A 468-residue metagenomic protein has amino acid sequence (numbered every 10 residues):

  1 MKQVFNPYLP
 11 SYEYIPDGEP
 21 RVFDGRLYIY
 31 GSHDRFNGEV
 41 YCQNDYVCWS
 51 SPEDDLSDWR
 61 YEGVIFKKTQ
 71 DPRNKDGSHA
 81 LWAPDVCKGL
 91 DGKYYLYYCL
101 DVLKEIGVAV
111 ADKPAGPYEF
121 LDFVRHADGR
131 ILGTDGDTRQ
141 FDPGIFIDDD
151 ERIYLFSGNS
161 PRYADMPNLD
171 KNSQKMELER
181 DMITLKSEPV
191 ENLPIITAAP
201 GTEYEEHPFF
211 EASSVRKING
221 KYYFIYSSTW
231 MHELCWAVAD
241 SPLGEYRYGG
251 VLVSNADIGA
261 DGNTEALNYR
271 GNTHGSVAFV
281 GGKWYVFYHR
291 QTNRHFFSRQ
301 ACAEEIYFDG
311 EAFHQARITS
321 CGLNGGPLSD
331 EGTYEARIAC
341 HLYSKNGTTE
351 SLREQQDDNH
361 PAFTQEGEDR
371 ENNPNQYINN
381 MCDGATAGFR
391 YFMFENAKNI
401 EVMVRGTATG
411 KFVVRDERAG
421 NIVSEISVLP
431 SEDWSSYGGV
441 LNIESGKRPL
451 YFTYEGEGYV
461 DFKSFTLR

Functional and structural regions predicted by a protein language model:
M1-R468: Carbohydrate-active catalytic/glycan-binding domains of CAZyme proteins, especially the secreted or lumenal ectodomains
